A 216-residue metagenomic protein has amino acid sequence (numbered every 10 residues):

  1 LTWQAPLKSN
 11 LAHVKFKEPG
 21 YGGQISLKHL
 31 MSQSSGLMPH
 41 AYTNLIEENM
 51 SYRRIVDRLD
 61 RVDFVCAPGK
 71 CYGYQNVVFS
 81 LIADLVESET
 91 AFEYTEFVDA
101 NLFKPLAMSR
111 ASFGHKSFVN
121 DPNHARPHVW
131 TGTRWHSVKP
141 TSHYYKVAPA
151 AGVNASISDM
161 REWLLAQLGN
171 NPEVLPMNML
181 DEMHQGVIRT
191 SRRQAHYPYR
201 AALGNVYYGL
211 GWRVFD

Functional and structural regions predicted by a protein language model:
T2-P19, L106: Short, glycine/proline-biased beta-turn/loop segments that scaffold the active-site neighborhood
E18-D216: Short, surface-exposed loop or secondary-structure junction motifs that flank catalytic or metal-binding residues
